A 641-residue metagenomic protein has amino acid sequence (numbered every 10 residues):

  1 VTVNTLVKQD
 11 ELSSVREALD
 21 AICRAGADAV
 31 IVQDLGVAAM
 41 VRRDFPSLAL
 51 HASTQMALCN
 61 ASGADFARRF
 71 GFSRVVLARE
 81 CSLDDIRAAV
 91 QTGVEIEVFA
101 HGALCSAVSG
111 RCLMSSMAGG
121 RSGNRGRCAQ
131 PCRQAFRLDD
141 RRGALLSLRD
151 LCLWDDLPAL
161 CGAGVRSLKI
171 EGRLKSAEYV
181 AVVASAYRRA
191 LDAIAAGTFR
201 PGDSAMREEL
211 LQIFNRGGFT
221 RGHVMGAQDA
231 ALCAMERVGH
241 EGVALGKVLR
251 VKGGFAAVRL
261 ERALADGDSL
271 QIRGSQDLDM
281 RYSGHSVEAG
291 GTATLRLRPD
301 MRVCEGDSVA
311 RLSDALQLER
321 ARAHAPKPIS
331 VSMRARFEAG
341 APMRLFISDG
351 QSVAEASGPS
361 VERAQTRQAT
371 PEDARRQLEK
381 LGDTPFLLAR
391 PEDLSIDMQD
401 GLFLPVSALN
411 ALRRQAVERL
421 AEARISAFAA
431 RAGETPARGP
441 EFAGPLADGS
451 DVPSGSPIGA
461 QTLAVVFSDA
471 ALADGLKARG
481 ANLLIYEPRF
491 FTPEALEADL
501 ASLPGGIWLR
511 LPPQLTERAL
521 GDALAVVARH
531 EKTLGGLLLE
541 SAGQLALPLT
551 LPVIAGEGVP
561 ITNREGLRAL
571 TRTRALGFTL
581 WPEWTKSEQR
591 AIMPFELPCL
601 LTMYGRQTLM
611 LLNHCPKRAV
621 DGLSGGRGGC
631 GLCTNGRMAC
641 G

Functional and structural regions predicted by a protein language model:
V1-L58, V76, E80-S167, L174-G641: Active-site pocket-lining/capping segments in soluble small-molecule metabolic enzymes
A61-S62: Conserved nucleotide-cofactor-binding alpha/beta core module
S73: Long, basic N-terminal domains or extensions that often function in RNA/ssDNA interaction or organelle/cellular
